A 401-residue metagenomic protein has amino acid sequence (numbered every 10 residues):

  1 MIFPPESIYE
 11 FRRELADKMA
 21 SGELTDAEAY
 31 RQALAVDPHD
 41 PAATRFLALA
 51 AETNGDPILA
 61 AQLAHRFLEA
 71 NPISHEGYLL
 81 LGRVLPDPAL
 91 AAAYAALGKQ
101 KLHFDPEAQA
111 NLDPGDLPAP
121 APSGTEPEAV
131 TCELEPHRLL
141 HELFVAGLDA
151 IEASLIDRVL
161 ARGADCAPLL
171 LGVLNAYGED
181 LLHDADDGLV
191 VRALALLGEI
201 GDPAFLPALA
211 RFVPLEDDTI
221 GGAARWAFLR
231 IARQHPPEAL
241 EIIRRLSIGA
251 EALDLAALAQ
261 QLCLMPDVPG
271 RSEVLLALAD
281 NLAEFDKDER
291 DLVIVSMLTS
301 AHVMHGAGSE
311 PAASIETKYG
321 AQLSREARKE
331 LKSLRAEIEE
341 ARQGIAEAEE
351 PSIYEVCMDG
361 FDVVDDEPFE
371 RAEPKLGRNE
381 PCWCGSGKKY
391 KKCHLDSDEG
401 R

Functional and structural regions predicted by a protein language model:
M1-E10, A35, F46, S74-E76 (+8 more regions): Acidic/negatively charged segments and metal-coordination signatures
E6-V36, A42, F46-L47, T53: Alpha-helical segment of the N-proximal tetratricopeptide repeat
A16-E23, G55, G82, A89 (+3 more regions): Short coil/turn linking the two alpha-helices of tandem helical-hairpin repeats
D17, A50, R66, V84 (+8 more regions): Structural detector for internal amphipathic alpha-helices that build alpha-solenoid repeat scaffolds
K18-A29, N54-R66, D87-A95: Structural signature of tandem alpha-helical TPR/SEL1-like repeats, specifically the intra-repeat loop/turn
Y30, A64, A95, L209-A210 (+2 more regions): Inward-facing hydrophobic residues that define packing positions of alpha-helical scaffold repeats
Q32-A35, H65-E69, K99-Q100: Conserved structural position within tetratricopeptide repeats
